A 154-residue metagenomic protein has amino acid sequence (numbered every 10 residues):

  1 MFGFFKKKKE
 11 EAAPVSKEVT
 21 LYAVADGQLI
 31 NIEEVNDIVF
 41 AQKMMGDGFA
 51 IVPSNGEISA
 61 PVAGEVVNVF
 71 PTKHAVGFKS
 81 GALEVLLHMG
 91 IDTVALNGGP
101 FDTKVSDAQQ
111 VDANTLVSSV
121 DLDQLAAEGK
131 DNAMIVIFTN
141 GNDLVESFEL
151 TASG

Functional and structural regions predicted by a protein language model:
F2-G154: Contiguous, well-folded functional domains in the mature portion of proteins
